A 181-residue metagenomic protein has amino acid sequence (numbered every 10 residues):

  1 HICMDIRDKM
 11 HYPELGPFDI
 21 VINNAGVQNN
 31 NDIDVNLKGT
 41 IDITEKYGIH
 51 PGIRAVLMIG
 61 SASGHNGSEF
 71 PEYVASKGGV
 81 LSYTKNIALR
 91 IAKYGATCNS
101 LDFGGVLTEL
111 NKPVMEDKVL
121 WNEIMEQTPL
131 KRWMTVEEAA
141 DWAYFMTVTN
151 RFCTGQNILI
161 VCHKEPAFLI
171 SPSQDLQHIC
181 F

Functional and structural regions predicted by a protein language model:
A25-N29, H163: Conserved NAD(P)H cofactor-binding loop of Rossmann-fold oxidoreductase domains
P51-G52, I91-Y94, V106, M134 (+1 more regions): A short hydrophobic alpha-helix cap/turn motif
A55-G79, T84-K93, G105-V106: Catalytic loop of short-chain dehydrogenase/reductase
A92, T97, C153-Q156: Short, small/polar-rich loop/turn modules that mediate ligand/substrate recognition or access, typified
K93, F103-T128, L169-F181: A glycine/serine/threonine-rich, flexible loop-to-helix segment that serves as the NAD(P) cofactor-binding "lid"
T97-L107, L159-V161: Conserved SDR Rossmann-fold cofactor-binding beta-strand/turn motif
R132-I160: C-terminal substrate-recognition "lid" of short-chain dehydrogenase/reductases
